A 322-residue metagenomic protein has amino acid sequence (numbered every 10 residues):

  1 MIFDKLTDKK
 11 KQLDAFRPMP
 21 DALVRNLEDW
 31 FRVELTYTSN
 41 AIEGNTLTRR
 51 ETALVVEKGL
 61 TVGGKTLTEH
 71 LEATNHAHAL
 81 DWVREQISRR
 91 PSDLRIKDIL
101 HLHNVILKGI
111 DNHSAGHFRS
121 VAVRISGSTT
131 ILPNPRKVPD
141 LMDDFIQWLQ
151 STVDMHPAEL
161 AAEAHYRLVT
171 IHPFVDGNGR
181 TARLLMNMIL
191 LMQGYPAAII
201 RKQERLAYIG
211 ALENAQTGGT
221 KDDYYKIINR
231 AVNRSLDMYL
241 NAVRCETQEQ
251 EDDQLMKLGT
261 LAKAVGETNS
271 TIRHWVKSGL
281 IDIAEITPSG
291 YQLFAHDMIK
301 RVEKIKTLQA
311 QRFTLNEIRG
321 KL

Functional and structural regions predicted by a protein language model:
M1-D176, R180-I283, T287-Q292, R301 (+2 more regions): FIC/Doc superfamily catalytic core
